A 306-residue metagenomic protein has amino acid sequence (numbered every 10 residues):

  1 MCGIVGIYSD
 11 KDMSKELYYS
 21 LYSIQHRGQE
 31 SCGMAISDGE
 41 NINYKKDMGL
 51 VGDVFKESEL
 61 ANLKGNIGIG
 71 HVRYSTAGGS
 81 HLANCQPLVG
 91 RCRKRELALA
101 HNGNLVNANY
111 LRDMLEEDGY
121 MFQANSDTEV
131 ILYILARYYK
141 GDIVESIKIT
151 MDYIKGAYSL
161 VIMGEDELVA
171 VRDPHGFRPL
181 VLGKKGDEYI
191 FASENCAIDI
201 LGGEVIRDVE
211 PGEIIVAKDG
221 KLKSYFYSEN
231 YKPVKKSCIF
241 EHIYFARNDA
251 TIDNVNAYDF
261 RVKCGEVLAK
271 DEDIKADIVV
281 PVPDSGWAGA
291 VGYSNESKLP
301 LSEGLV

Functional and structural regions predicted by a protein language model:
M1-P211, V216-D277, V282: Conserved short alpha-helical segments that host acidic/polar catalytic motifs at enzyme active sites
D12, V106, W287-A288, E296: Short alpha-helical
I278-V280, W287, L299: C-terminal catalytic domains of large/alpha subunits in multi-subunit enzymes
D284, G292: Active-site diphosphate/adenylate-binding microenvironment
L299-V306: Short, glycine/charge-rich flexible loops or terminal/linker lids adjacent to PRPP-binding catalytic cores
